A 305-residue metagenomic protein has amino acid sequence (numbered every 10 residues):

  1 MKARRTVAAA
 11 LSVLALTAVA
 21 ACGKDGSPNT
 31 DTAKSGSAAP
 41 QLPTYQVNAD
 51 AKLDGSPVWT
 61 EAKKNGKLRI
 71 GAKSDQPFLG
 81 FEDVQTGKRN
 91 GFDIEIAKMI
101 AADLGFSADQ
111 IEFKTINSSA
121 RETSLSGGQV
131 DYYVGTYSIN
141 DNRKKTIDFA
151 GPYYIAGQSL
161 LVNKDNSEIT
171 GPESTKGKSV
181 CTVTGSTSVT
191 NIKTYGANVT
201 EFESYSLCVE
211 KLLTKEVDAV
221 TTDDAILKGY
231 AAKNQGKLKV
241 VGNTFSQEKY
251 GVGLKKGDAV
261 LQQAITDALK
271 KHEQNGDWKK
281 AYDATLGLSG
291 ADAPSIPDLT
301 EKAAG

Functional and structural regions predicted by a protein language model:
A18-A33: Bacterial lipoprotein signal-peptidase II cleavage site
G23, S35-L53, V252-G290: Extended ligand-binding regions for polar small-molecule ligands
D31-Y132: Extracytoplasmic small-molecule ligand-binding "clamshell" domains of the periplasmic binding protein/Venus flytrap
L68-A72, N90, P172-G185: Short loop->beta-strand "edge-of-pocket" segments that line small-molecule binding or catalytic clefts across diverse
D109-S174: Acidic, polar ligand-binding/catalytic clefts
I111-T123, S167, T184-S186, T200-E210 (+1 more regions): Short helix-initiation/N-cap motifs at beta->coil->alpha
Y137-K145, T194, D218-Q247: A ligand-binding cleft/hinge motif common to bilobed small-molecule-binding domains
I155-V162, K228-L269, G290-G305: Periplasmic-binding protein-like
